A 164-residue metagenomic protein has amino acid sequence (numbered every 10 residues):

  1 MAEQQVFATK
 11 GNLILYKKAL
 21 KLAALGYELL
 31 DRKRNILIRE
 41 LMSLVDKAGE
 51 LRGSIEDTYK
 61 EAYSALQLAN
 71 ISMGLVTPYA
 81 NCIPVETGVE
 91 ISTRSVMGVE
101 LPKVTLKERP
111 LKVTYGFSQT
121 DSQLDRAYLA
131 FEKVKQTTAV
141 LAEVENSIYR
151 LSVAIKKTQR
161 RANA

Functional and structural regions predicted by a protein language model:
M1-A164: Charge-rich amphipathic alpha-helical interaction elements
